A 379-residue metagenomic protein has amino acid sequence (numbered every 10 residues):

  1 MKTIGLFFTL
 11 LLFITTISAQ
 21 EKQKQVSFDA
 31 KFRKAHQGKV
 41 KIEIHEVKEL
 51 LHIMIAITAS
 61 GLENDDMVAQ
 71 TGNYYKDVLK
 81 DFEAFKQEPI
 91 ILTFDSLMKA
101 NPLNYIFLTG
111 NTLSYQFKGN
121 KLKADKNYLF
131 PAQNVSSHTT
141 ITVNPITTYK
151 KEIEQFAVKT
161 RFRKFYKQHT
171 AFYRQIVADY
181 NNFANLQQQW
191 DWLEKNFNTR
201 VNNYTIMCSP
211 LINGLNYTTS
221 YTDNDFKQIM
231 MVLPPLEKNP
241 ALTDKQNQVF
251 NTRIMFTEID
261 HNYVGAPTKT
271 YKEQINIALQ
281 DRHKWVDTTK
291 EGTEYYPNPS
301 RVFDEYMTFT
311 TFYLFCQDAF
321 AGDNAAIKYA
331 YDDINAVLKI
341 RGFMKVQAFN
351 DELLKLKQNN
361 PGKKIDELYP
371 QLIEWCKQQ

Functional and structural regions predicted by a protein language model:
M1-S27: Bacterial Sec-dependent N-terminal signal peptides
E21-L122, I340-N350, L354, Q358-G362: N-terminal mature-domain "stem" immediately C-terminal to a signal peptide or N-terminal signal-anchor/transmembrane
K24-V26, T310-Q379: Pan-zinc metallopeptidase signature
A84-A184: Long, mid-chain structured domain cores
Q133-S137, Y217-V249: Active-site scaffold of zinc-dependent metalloenzymes
T170-Q228: Auxiliary, metal-adjacent structural segments of Zn-dependent hydrolase domains
V249-E273: Active-site recognition of the HExxH zinc-binding catalytic motif
G265-T293: Post-HEXXH active-site segment of zinc metalloproteases
